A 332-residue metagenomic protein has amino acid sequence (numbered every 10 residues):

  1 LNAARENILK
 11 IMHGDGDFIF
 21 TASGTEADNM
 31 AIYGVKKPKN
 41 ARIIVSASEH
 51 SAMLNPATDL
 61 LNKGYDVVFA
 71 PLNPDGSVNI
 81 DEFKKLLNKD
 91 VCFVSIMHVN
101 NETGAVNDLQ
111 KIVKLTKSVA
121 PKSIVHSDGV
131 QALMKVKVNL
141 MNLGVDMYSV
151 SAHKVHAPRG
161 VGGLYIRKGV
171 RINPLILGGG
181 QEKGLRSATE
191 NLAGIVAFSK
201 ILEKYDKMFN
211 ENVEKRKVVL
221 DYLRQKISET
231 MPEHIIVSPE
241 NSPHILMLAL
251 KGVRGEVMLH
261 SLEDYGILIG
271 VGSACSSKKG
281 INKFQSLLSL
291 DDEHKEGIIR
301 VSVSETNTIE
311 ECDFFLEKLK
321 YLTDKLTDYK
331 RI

Functional and structural regions predicted by a protein language model:
L1-I332: Pyridoxal 5′-phosphate
